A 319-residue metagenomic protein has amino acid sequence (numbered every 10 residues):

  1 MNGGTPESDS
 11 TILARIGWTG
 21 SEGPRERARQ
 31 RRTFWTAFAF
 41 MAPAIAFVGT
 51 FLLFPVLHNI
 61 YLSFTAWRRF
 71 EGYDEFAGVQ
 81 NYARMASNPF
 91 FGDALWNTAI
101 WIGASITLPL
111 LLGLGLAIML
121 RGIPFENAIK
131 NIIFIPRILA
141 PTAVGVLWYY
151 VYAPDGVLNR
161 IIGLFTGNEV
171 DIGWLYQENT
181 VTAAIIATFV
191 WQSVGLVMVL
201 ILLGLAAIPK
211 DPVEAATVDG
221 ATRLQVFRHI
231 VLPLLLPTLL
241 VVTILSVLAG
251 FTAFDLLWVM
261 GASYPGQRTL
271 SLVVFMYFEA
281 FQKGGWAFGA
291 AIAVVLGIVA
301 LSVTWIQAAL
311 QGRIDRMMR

Functional and structural regions predicted by a protein language model:
M1-R31: Short, Lys/Arg-rich, polar N-terminal cytosolic tail immediately upstream of the first transmembrane signal-anchor
T33-R319: A structural signal for multi-pass alpha-helical bundles of membrane permease subunits that mediate small-molecule
